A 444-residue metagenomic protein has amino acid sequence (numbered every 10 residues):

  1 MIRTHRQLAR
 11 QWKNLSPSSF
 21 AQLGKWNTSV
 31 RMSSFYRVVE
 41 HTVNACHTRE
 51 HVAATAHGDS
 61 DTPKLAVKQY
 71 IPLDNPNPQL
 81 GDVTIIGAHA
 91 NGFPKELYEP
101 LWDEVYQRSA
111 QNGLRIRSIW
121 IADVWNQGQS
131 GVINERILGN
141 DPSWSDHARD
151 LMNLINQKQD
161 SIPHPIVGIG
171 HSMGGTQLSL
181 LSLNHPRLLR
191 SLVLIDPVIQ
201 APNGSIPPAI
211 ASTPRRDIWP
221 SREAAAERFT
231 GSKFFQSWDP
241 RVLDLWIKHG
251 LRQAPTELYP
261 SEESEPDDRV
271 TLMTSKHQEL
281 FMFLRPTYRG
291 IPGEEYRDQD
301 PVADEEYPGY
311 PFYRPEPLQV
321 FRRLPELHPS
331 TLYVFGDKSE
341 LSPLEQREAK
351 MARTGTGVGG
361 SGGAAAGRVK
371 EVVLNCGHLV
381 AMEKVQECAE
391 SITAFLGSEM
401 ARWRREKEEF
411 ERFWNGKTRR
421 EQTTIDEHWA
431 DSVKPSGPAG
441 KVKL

Functional and structural regions predicted by a protein language model:
V30-P72: N-terminal cap/lid segment of alpha/beta-hydrolase-fold proteins
G58-D61, R115-I169: Active-site loop/oxyanion-hole signature of alpha/beta-hydrolase fold enzymes
P63-A66, L73-V132: Conserved HGGG/HGGXW glycine-rich cap/lid loop of the alpha/beta-hydrolase fold
A122-Q127, V198, C376-G377: Short beta-to-alpha linker loops that shape the active-site pocket of alpha/beta-hydrolase fold enzymes
K158-N203: Conserved hydrolase catalytic core segment
R187-E227: A catalytic-pocket lid/entrance helix-loop region that shapes and gates access to the active site across common
K248-V372, E409-F413, E427-K443: Conserved serine/cysteine hydrolase catalytic core
C376-A389: Catalytic histidine-centered segment of alpha/beta-hydrolase-like enzymes
